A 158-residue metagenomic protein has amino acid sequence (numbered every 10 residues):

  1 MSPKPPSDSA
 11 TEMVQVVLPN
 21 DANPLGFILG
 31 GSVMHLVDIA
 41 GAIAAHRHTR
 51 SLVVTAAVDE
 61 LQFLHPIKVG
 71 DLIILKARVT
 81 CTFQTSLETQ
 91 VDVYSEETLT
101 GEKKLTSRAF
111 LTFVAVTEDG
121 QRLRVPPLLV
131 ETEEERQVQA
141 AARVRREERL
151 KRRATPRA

Functional and structural regions predicted by a protein language model:
P3, S7, T11-E12, K68-V69 (+1 more regions): HotDog/MaoC-like acyl-thioester-processing domains
P6-D8, I28, I39-K76, T80-C81 (+2 more regions): Hydrophobic beta-strand-centered segment that forms part of the acyl-chain substrate-binding groove
V14, V33, A57-E60: Residue-level recognition of specific faces of alpha-helices
Q15-D21: A short small-residue
A22-H35: A conserved, well-ordered hydrophobic junction motif at loop->secondary-structure transitions
